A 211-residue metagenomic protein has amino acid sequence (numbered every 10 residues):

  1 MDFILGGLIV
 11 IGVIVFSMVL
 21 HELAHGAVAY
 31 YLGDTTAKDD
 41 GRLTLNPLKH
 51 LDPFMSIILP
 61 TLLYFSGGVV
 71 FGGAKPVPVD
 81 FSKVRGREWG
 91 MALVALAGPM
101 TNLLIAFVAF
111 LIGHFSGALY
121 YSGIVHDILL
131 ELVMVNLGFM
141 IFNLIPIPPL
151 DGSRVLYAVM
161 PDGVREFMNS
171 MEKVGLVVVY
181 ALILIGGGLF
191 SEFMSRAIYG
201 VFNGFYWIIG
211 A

Functional and structural regions predicted by a protein language model:
M1-A211: Hydrophobic transmembrane alpha-helices and their immediate loop junctions in multi-pass integral membrane proteins
